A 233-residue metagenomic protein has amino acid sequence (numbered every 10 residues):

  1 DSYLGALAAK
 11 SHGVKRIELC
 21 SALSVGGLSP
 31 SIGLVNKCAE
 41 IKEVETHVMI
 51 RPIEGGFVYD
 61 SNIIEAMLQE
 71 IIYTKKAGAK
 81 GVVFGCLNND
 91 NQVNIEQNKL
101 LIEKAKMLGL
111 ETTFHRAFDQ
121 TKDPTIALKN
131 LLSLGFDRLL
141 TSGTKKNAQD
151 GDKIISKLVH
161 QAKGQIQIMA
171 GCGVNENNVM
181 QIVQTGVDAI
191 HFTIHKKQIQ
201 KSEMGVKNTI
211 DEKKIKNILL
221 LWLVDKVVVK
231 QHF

Functional and structural regions predicted by a protein language model:
D1-S21, A77-G78, G135: Catalytic domains of carbohydrate-active enzymes, especially glycoside hydrolases
L4, L23-E43, N62-I64, L87-A105 (+4 more regions): Active-site-adjacent beta->alpha loops and helix N-cap segments on the catalytic face of soluble alpha/beta enzymes
L4-A8, V58-E70, D119-L134, L158-H160 (+2 more regions): Catalytic cores of alpha/beta
H12, I41, A77-G78, L134 (+2 more regions): Structural motif
I17-L19, T46-I50, V82-F84, T112-R116 (+3 more regions): Hydrophobic faces of well-ordered beta-strands that scaffold small-molecule active sites in alpha/beta enzyme cores
N36-Y73: Structural motif corresponding to the early beta-alpha repeats
E54, G78, A162-F233: C-terminal alpha-helical cap/extension of soluble enzyme domains
G109-Q149: Histidine/lysine/aspartate-rich catalytic loop segments that bind and position anionic ligands
